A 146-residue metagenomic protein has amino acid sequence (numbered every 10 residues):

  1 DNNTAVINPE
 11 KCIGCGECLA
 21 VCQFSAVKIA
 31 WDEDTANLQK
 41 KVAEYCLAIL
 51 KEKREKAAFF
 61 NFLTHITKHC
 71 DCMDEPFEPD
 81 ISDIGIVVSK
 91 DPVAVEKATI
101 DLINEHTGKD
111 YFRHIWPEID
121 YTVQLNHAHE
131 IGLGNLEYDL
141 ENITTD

Functional and structural regions predicted by a protein language model:
D1-D146: Extended, low-polarity segments enriched in aliphatic/aromatic residues
